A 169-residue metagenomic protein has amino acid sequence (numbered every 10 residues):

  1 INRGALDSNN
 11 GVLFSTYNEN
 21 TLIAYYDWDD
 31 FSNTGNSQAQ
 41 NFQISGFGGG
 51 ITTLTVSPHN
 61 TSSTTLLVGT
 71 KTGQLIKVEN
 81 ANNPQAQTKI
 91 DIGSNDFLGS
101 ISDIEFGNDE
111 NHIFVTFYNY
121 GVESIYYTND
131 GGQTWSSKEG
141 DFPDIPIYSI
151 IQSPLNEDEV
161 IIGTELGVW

Functional and structural regions predicted by a protein language model:
G4-D7, T16, A24-W28, S32 (+4 more regions): Conserved Ser/Thr-centered positions that define the repeating blades of beta-propeller domains
L6-N10, P58-S62, N108-E110, Q152-E157: Residue-level detector of Asp-centered blade-edge/turn motifs that repeat once per structural unit in beta-propeller
S15-T16, G69, T116-Y118, G163: Residue-level marker for isolated small/hydroxyl-bearing positions within beta-strands of beta-sheet-rich domains
N18-E19, N60, T72, A81 (+2 more regions): Residue-level signature of beta-propeller blades and closely related beta-rich strand-turn architectures in secreted
N20-A24, Q74-K77, S124-Y127, G167-W169: A short loop-to-beta-strand structural motif that recurs across blades of beta-propeller domains
G46-G48, F97-L98, P143: Conserved loop/turn at the beginning of each blade in beta-propeller domains
